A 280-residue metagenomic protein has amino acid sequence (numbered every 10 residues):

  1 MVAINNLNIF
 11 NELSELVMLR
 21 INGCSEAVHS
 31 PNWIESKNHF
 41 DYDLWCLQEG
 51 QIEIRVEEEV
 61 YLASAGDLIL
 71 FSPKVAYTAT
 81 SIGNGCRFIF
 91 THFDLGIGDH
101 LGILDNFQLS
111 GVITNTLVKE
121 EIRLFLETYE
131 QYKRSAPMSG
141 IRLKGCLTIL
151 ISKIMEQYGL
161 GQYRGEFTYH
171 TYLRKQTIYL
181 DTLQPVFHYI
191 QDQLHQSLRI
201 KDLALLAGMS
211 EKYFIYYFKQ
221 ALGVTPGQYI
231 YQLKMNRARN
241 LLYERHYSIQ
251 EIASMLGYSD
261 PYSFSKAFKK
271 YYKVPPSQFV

Functional and structural regions predicted by a protein language model:
M1-L7, M255, S263-V280: …primarily DNA-binding HTH/wHTH and HhH modules…
V2, L16-L109, R134-I141: N-terminal regulatory/effector-sensing and dimerization cores that precede helix-turn-helix DNA-binding domains
G66, Y213-F218, S263-F264, F268: Short hydrophobic/aromatic patch on the recognition helix
I103-Y163, H188: Amphipathic alpha-helical segments enriched in hydrophobic/aromatic residues interleaved with Lys/Arg
M138-I141, I178-D181, H195: Cytosolic nucleotide-utilizing catalytic cores of signal-transduction proteins
L160-Y169, I200-D202: Short acidic alpha-helical/loop segments enriched in Asp/Glu that coordinate divalent cations
E166-L173, L222: Short, Lys/Arg-enriched N-terminal segment that forms or immediately precedes the first helix of a structured domain
H188, D192, Q196-A204, M209 (+2 more regions): Terminal helix-turn-helix DNA-binding modules in bacterial transcription factors
